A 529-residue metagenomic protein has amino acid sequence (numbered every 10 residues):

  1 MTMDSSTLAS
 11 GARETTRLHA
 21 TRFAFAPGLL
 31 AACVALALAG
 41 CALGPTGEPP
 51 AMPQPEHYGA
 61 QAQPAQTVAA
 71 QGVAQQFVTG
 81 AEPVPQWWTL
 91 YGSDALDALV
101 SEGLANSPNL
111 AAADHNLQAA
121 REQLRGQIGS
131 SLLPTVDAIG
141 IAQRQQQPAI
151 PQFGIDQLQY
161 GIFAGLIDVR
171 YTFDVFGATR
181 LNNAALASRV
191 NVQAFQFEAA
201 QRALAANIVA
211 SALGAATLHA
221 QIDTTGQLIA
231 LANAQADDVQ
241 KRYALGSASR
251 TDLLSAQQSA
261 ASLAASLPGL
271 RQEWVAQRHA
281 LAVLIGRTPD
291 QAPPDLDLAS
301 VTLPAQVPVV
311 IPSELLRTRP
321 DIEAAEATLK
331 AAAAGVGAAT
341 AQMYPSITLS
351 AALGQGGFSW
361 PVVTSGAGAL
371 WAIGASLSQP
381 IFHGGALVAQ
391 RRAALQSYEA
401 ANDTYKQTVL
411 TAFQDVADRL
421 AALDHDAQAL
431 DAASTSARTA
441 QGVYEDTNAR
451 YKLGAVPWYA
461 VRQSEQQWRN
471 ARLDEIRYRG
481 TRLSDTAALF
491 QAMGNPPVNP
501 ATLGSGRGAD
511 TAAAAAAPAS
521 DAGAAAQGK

Functional and structural regions predicted by a protein language model:
T2-A9, F25-A105, F163, A187 (+4 more regions): Terminal intrinsically disordered/low-complexity segments used for targeting and assembly
A42-N207, I347-A351, L370, I381-R391: Short flexible linkers and secondary-structure junctions
V100, A164-D168, A212, P312 (+2 more regions): Membrane-embedded beta-strand positions in outer-membrane beta-barrel channels/transporters
A111-A112, G129, F173-Q201, T251 (+6 more regions): Sec/SRP-type N-terminal targeting helices
Q147-A149, R250, F358-V362: Outer-membrane beta-barrel proteins
T179, S188, F195-I311, A422 (+5 more regions): Periplasmic alpha-helical coiled-coil/stalk elements that build and connect Gram-negative outer-membrane
Y243-S247, Y451-A455, A492-P496: A short glycine-centered flexible hinge/capping loop motif at secondary-structure junctions
